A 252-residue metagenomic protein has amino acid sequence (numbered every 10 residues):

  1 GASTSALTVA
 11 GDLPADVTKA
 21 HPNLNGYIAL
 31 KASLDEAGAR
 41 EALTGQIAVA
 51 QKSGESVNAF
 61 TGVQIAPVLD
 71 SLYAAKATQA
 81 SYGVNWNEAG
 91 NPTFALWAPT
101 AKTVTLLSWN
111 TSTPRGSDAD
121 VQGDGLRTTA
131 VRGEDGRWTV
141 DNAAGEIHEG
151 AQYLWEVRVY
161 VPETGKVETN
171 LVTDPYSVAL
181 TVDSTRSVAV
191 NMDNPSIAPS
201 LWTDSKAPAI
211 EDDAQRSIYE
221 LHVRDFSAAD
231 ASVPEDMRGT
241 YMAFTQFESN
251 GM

Functional and structural regions predicted by a protein language model:
G1-L13, V104-N110: Extended low-complexity, serine/threonine- and proline-enriched intrinsically disordered segments
G11-A89, T93, G116-G125, G133-E220 (+1 more regions): The feature marks proteins involved in alpha-glucan
W97-V104: Short proline/glycine-enriched turn/loop motifs at strand-loop junctions of beta-rich domains
W109-S112, Y176: Short Gly/aromatic-enriched secondary-structure transition segments
S249-M252: Catalytic domains of carbohydrate-active enzymes, especially glycoside hydrolases
